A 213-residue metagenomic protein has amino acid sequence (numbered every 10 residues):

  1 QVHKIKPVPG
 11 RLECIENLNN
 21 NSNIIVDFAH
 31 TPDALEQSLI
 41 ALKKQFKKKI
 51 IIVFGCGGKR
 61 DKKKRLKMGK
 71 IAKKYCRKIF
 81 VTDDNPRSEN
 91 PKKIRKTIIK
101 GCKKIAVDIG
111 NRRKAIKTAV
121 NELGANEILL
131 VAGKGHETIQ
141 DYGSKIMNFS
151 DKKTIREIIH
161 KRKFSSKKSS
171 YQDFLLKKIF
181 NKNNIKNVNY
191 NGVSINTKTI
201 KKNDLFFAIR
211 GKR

Functional and structural regions predicted by a protein language model:
Q1-R213: ATP-dependent carboxylate-amine ligase
